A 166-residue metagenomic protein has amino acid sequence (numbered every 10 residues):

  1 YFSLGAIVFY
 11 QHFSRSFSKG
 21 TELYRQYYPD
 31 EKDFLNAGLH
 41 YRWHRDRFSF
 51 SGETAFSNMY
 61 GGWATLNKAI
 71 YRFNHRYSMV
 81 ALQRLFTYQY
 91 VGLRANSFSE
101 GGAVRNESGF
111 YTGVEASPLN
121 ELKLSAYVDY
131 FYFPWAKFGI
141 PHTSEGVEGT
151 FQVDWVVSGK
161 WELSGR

Functional and structural regions predicted by a protein language model:
F2-R166: Exposed, low-structure sequence patches enriched in small/polar residues
